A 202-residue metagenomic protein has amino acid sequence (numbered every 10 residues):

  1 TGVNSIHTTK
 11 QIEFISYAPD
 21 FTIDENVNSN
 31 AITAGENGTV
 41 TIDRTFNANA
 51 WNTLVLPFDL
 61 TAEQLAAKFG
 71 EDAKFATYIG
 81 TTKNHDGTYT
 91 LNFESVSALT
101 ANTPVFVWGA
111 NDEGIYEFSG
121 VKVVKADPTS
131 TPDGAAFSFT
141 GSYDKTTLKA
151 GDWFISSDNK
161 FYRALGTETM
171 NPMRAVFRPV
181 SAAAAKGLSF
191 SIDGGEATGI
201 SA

Functional and structural regions predicted by a protein language model:
T1-F21: Solvent-exposed loop and capping/linker segments of extracellular ligand-binding repeat ectodomains
V3-S5, I12, A73-A76, D152-F154: Short glycine-aromatic motifs
H7-T8, I32, A76, G80-T81 (+1 more regions): Intrinsically disordered/low-complexity terminal segments and short unstructured peptides
I15-F69, E94-K160, A164-G199: A short, polar beta-strand/turn micro-motif
F58-L60, Q64-Y89: A glycine-rich, hydrophobic loop/mini-helix early in the fold
